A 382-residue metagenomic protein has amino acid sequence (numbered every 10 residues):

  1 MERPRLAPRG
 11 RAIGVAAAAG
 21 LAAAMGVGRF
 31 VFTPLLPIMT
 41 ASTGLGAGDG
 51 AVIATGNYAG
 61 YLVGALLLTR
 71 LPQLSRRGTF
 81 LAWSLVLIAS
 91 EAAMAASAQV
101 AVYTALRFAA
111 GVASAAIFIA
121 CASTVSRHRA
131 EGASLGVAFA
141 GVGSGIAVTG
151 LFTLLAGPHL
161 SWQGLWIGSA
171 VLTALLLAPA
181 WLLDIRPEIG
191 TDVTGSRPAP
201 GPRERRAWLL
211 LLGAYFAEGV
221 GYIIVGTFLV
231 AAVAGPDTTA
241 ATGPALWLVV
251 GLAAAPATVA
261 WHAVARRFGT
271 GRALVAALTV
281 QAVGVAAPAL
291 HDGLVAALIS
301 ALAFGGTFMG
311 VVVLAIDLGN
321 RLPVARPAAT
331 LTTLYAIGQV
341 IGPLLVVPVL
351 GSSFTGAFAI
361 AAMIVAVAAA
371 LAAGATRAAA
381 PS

Functional and structural regions predicted by a protein language model:
T33, A207-L248, A255: Extracytoplasmic gate region of multi-pass secondary transporters
G44, A96-A101, A113, G269 (+1 more regions): Helix-breaking motifs and short loop linkers at transmembrane-helix boundaries and internal kinks in secondary membrane
L62-Q99: Conserved MFS/SLC helix-loop-helix module at the cytosolic interface between two early adjacent transmembrane helices
G64-R76, A257-T270, L350: Helix-to-loop junctions at the C-terminal end of transmembrane segments in multipass secondary transporters
V100, E131, G136-I185: Helix-loop-helix hairpin linking two adjacent transmembrane segments in secondary transporters
L106-V142: Cytoplasmic helix-loop-helix junction between adjacent transmembrane helices in 12-TM secondary transporters
G271-A315: C-terminal transmembrane helical hairpin of 12-TM major facilitator-type secondary transporters
L322-T355, A361: A late C-terminal transmembrane helix in Major Facilitator Superfamily
